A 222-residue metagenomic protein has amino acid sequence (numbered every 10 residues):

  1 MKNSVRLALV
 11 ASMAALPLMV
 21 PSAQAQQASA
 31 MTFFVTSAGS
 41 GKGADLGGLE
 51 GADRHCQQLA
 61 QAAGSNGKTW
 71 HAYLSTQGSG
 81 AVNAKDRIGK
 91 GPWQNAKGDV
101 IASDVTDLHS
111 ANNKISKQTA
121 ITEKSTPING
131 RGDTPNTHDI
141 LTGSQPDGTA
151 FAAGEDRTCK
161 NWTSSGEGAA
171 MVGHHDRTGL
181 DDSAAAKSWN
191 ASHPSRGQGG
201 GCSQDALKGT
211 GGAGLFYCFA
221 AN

Functional and structural regions predicted by a protein language model:
M1-V10, L18-S22: Bacterial N-terminal signal peptides that target proteins for export
V10-A11, G41: Short, functionally important structural connectors and interaction interfaces within domains
A23-N222: Secreted/extracellular ectodomain signature
